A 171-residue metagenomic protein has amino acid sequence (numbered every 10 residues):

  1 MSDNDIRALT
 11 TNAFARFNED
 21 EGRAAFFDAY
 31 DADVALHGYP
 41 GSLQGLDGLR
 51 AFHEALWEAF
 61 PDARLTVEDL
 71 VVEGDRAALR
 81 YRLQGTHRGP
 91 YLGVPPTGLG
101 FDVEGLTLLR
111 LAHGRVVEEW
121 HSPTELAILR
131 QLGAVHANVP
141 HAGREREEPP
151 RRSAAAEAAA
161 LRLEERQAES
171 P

Functional and structural regions predicted by a protein language model:
M1-P171: C-terminal and inter-domain tail/linker signature
